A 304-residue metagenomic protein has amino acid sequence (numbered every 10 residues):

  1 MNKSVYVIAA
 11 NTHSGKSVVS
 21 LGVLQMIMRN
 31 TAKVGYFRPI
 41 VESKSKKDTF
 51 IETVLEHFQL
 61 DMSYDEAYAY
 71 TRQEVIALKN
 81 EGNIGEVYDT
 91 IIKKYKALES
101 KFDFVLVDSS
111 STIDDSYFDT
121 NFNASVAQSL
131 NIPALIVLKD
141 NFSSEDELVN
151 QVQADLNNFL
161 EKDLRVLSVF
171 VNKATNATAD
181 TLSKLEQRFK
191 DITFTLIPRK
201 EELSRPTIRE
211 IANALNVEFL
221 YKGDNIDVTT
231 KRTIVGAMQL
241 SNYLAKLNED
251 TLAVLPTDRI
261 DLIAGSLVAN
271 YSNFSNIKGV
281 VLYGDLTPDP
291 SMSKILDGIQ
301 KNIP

Functional and structural regions predicted by a protein language model:
S4-A97, S116: N-terminal phosphate/diphosphate-binding loop that engages ATP/GTP or pyrophosphate donors across diverse enzyme folds
S4-Y6, K33-G35, D103-V105, P133-I136 (+6 more regions): Structural motif
S4-Y6, Y68-K79, V105-S110, N131-K139 (+1 more regions): Gly-rich Lys/Arg/Thr-decorated short loops/hinges at beta-loop-alpha junctions or inter-strand turns that position
A9-N11, P39-I40, D108-S111, L138-N141 (+6 more regions): Fold-independent oxyanion-binding glycine-rich loops and adjacent beta-strand/coil segments at enzyme active sites
K94-D119: Glycine-rich phosphate-binding loop used to anchor ATP phosphates in small-molecule kinases, encompassing both
L98-K101, N242-T251, N270-I277: Flexible, charged surface loops at secondary-structure boundaries
S110-D191, D258-I303: Conserved catalytic-core segment of NTP-binding enzymes
K200-D258: Non-catalytic interface/targeting segments
